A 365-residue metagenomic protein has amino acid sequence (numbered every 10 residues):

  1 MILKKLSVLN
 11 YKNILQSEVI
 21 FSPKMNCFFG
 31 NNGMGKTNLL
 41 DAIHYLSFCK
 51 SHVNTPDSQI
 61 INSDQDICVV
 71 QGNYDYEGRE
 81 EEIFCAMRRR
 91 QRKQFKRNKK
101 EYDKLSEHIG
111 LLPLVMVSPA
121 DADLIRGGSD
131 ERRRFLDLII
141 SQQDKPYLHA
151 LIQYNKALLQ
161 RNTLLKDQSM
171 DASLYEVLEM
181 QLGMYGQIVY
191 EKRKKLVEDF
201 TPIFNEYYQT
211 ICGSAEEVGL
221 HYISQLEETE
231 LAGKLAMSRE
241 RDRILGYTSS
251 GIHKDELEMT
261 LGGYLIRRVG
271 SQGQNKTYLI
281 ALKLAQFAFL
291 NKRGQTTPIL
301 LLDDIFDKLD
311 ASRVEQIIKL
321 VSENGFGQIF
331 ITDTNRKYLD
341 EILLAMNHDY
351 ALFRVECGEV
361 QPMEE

Functional and structural regions predicted by a protein language model:
M1-N31, S173-M184, I188-I299, K308 (+4 more regions): Conserved NTPase motor "head" modules and their coupling/switch loops across ABC/AAA+ ATPases, GTPases, and GHKL ATPases
K36: Conserved lysine of the Walker
Y45-D57, A285-R293: Post-Walker A helix-loop "phosphate-sensing" segment adjacent to the P-loop in P-loop NTPases
F48-I125, S129-E131, I140-Q143, Y147 (+2 more regions): Nucleotide-state sensing region of NTPase/ATPase domains
G72, Q328-N335: Structural recognition of the conserved hydrophobic beta-strand(s) that form the central parallel beta-sheet of P-loop
Y102-M180, M184, P362-M363: A conserved P-loop NTPase coupling/switch region
D303-I305: Walker B catalytic acidic pair
